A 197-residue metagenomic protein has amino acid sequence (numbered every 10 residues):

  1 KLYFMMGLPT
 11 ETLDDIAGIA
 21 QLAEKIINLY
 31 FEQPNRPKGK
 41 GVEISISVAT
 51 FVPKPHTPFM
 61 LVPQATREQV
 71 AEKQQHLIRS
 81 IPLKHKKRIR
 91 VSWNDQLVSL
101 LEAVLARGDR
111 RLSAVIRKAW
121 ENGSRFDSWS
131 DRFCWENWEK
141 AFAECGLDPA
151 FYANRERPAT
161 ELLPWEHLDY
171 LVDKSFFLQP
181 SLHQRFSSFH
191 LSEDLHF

Functional and structural regions predicted by a protein language model:
K1-P9, T57-P63, P158-L163, F186: Glycine- and acidic
K1-T57, Q69-D95: Conserved C-terminal portion of the radical SAM core fold that forms the substrate/S-adenosylmethionine-binding
P9-I16, P63-A71, S128, L163-Y170: Hydrophobic alpha-helical scaffolding
Q21-A23, Q64-Q69, R110-S113: Short, low-complexity, polar/charged sequence segments that are solvent-exposed and flexible
L61-K73, L191-F197: Short secondary-structure subsegments characteristic of cysteine-rich extracellular domains
L83-F197: Radical SAM enzyme core and accessory elements
